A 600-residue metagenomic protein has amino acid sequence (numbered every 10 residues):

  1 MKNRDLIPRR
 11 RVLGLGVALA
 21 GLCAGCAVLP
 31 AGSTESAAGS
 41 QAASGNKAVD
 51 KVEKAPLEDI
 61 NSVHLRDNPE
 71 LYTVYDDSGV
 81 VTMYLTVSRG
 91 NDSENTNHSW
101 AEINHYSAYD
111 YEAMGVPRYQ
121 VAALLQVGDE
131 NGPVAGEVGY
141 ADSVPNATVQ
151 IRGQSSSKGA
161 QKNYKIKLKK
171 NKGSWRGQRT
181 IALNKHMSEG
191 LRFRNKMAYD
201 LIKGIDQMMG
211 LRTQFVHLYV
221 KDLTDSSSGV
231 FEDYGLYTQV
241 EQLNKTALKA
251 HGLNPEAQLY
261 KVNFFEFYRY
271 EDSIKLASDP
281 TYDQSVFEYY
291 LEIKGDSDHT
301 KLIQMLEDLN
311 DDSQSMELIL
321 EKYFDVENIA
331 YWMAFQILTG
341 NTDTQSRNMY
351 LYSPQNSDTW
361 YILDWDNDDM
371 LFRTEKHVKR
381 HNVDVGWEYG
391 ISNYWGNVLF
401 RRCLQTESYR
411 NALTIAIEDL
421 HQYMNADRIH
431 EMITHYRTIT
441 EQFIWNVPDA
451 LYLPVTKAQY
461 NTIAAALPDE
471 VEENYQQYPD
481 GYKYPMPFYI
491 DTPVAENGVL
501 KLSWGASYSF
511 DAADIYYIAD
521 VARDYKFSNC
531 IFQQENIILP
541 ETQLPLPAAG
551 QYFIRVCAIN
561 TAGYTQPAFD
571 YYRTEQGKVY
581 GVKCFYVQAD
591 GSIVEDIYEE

Functional and structural regions predicted by a protein language model:
K2-L19: N-terminal secretory signal peptides and thylakoid transit peptides that target proteins across membranes
S93, G159, G295-I303, E307-Q345 (+3 more regions): Middle-to-C-terminal accessory/interaction subdomains
W175-G235, D312-F324: A conserved hydrophobic secondary-structure block that centers on an alpha-helix together with its immediately flanking
M208-L211, S227-A334, T342, V385: Internal "kinase-insert"/substrate-recognition segments embedded within catalytic cores of ATP-dependent enzymes
I531-I538: Short beta-strand segments within Ig-like beta-sandwich modules, predominantly Fibronectin type-III
L546-T565: Beta-strand-rich modules
A562-V594: Extracellular fibronectin type III
